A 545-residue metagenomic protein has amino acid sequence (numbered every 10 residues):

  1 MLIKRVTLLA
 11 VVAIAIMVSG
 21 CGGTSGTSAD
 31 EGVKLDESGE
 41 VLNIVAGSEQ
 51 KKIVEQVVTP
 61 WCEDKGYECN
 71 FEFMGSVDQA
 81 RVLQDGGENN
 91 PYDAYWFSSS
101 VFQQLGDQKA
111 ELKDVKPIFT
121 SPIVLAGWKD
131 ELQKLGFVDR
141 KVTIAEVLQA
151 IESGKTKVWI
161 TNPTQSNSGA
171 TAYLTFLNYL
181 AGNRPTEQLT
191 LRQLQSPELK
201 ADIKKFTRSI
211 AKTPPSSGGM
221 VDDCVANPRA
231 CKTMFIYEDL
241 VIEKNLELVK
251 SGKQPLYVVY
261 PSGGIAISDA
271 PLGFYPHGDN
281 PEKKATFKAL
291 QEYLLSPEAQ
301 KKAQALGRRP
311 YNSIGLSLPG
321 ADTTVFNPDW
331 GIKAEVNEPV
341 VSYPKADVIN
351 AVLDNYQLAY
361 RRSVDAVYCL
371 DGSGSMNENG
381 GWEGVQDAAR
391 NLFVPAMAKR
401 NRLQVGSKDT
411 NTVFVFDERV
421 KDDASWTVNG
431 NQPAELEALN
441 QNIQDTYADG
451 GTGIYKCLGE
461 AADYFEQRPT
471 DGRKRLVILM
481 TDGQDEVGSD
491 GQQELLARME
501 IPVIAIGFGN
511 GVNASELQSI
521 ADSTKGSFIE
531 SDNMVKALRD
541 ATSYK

Functional and structural regions predicted by a protein language model:
G23-A29, S313-V367, S373-E383: Acidic, polar low-complexity linker/tail segments
T27-Q165: N-terminal segment of the mature folded domain
V124-E131, S268-T286, K302-L306: A bilobed periplasmic-binding-protein/Venus flytrap-type ligand-binding module shared by bacterial periplasmic
R184-Y260: Ligand-binding pocket segment of bilobal, Venus flytrap-like solute-binding proteins
K253-Q254, T481-S531, R539-A541: VWA/integrin I-like adhesion module and closely mimicked acidic/polar interface patches used
S363-V364, G374-N411, V428-E435: …and closely analogous acidic/polar surface helices at protein-protein or active-site interfaces in A-domain-like
D371-S373, V385, V413-F416, A461 (+2 more regions): DG-centered beta-turn motif at the end of beta-strands
K421-R475, A505-S515, A537: Von Willebrand factor
